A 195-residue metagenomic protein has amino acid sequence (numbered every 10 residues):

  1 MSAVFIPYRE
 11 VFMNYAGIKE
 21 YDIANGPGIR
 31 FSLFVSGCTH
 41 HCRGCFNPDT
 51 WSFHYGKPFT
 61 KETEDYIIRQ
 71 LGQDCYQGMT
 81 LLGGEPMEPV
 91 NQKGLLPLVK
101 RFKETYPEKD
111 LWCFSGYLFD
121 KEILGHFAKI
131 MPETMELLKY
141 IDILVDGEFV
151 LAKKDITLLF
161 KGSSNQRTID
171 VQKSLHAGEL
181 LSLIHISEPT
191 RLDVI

Functional and structural regions predicted by a protein language model:
F5-F34, R43, N47-H54, L180: N-terminal [4Fe-4S]-dependent radical SAM core
V11-Y15, I29, N47-F127, P132 (+1 more regions): Conserved Radical SAM active-site core
I141: An anion/phosphate-binding loop that grips the pyrophosphate of nucleotide cofactors and donors
L144: Conserved, mostly hydrophobic/aromatic
G147-T157: A charged, well-structured terminal subsegment
D155-H176: A short, gly/pro- and small-residue-rich
I184-I195: Single conserved hydrophobic/aromatic residue that forms the stacking wall/gate of nucleotide- or nucleobase-binding
